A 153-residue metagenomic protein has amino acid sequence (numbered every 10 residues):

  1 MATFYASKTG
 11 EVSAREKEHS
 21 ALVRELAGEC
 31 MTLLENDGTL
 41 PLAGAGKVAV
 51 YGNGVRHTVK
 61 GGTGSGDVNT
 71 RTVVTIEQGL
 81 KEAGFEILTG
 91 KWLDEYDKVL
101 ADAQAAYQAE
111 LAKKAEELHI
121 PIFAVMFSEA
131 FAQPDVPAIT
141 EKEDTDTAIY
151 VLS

Functional and structural regions predicted by a protein language model:
M1-S153: C-terminal non-catalytic regions of proteins with extracellular/luminal or membrane-system context
